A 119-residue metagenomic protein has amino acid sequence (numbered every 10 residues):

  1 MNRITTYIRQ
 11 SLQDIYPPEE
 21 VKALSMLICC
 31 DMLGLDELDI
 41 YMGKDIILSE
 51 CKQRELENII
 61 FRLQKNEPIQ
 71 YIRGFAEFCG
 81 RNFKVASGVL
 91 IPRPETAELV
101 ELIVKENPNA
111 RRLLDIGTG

Functional and structural regions predicted by a protein language model:
M1-R73: N-terminal auxiliary segments of SAM/dcSAM-dependent transferases
E55-G119: SAM-dependent Rossmann-like transferase core, predominantly class I methyltransferases with a strong bias toward
